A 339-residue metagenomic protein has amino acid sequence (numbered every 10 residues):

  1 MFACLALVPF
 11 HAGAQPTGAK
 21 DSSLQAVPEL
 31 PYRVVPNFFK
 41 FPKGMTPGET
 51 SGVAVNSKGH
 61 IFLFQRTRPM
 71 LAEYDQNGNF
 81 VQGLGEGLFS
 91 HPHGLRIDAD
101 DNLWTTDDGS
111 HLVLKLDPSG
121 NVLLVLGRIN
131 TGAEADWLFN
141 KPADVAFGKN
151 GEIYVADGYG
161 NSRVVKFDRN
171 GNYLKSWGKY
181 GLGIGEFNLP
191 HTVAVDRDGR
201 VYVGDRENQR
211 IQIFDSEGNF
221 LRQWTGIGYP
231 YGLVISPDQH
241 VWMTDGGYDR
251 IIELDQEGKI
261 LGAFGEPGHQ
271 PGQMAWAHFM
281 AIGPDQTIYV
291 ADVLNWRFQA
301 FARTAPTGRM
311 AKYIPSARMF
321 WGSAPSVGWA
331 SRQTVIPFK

Functional and structural regions predicted by a protein language model:
M1-P9: Bacterial N-terminal signal peptides
H11-G13: Hydrophobic single-pass membrane-insertion segments
Q15-K339: Eukaryotic scaffold repeat domains enriched in small/polar residues
